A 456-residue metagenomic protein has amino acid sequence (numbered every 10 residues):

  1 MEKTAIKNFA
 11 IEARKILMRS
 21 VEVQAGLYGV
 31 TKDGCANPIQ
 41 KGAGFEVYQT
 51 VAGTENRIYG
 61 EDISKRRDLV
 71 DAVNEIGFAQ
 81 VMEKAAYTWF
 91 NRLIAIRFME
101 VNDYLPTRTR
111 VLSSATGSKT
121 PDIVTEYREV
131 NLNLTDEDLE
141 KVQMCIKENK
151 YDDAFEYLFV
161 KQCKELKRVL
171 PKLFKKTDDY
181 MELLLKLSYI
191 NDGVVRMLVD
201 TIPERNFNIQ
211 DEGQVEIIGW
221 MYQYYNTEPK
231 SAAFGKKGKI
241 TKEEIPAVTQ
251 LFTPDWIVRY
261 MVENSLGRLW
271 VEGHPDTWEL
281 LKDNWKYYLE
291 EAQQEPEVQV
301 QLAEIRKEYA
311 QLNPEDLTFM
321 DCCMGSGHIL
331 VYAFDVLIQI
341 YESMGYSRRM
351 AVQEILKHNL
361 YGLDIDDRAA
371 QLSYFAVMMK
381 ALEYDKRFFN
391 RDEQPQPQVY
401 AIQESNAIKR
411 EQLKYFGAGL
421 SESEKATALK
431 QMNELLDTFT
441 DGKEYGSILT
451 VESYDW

Functional and structural regions predicted by a protein language model:
M1-H274, M378-E404: Non-catalytic, mostly N-terminal accessory regions of nucleic-acid modification and defense proteins
K237-W456: SAM-dependent methyltransferase catalytic region
